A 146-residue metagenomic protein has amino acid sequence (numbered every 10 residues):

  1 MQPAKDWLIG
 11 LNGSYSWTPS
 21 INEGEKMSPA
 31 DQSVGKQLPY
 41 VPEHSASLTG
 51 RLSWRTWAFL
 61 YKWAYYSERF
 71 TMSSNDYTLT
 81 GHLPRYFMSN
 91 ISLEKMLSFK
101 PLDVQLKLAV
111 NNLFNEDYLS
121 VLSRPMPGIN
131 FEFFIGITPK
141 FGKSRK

Functional and structural regions predicted by a protein language model:
M1, K26-A30, Y77, P139-R145: Intrinsically disordered, low-complexity coil segments
M1-F70: Gram-negative outer-membrane beta-barrel transporters
I9-L11, Y65-S74, H82-P84, N90-K146: C-terminal beta-signal and adjacent terminal beta-strands/loops of Gram-negative outer-membrane beta-barrel proteins
M27-A30, A58-Y61, N75-Y77, K100-Q105: A generic short-segment signal for beta-strand/edge and adjacent turn/coil regions
V34-L38, Y77-L83: Short, contiguous acidic/charged loop-to-helix segments that flank catalytic cores in large enzymes
S45-L48, S73-G81: Generic detector of contiguous secondary-structure segments
